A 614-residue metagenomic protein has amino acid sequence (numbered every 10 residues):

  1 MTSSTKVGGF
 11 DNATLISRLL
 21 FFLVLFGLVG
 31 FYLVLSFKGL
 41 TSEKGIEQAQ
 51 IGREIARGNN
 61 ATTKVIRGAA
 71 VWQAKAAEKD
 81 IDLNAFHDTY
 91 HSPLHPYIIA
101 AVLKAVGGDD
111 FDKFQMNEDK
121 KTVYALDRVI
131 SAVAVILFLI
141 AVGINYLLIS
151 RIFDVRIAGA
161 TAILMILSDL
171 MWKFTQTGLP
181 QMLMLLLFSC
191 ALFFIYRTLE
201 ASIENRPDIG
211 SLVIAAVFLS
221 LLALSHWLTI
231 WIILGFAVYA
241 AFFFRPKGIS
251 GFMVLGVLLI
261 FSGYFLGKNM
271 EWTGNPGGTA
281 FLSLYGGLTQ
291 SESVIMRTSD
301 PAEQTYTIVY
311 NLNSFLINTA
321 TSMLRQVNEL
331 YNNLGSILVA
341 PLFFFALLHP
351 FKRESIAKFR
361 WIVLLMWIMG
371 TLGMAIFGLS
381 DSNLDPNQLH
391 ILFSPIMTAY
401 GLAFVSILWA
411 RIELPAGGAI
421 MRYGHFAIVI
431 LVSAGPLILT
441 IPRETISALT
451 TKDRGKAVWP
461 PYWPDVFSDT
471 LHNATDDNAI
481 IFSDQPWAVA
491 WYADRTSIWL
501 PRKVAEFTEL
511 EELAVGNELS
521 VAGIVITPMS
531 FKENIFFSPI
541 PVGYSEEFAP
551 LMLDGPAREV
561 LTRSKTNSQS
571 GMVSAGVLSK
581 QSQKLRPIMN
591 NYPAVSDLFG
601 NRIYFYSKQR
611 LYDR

Functional and structural regions predicted by a protein language model:
S4, G8, L199-S202, W231-S262 (+1 more regions): Perimembrane helix-loop-helix junctions
T14-L25, D208-V217, I233-V238, L255-L259 (+1 more regions): Signature aromatic-anchored transmembrane alpha helix within multi-pass, membrane-resident enzymes that catalyze glycan
G27, A160-T161, M165, I214-L219 (+3 more regions): Transmembrane alpha-helix segments characteristic of polytopic inner-membrane glycan-assembly/cell-envelope
D110-Y124, I140-L167, L185-L186, R206: Transmembrane-helix signature of polytopic, membrane-embedded enzymes that assemble or transfer cell-envelope glycans
I140, N145, A240-A241, I317-W367 (+1 more regions): Hydrophobic, aromatic-rich transmembrane alpha-helices and their immediate juxtamembrane boundary segments
T175, P180-M184, S189, L222 (+4 more regions): Hydrophobic/aromatic-rich transmembrane helices and adjacent perimembrane loops
F242, I249-F344, V432-G435: Membrane-lumen/periplasm interface segments of specific transmembrane helices in polyprenyl phosphate-linked
A419-A488, E518, A522-V525, L598-G600: Membrane-embedded, lumen/periplasm-facing catalytic core of multi-pass transferases that use lipid-linked donors
